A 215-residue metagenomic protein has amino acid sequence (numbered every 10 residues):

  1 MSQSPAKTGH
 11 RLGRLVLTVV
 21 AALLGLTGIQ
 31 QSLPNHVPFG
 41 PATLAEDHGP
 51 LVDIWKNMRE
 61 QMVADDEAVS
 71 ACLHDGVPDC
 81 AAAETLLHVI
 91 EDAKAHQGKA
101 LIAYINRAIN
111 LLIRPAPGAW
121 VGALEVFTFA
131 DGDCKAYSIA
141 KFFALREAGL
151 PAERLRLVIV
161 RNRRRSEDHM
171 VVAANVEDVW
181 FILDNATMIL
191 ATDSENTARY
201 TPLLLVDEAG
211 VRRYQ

Functional and structural regions predicted by a protein language model:
S2, G9-T18, G25-Q215: A structural boundary/capping signal
